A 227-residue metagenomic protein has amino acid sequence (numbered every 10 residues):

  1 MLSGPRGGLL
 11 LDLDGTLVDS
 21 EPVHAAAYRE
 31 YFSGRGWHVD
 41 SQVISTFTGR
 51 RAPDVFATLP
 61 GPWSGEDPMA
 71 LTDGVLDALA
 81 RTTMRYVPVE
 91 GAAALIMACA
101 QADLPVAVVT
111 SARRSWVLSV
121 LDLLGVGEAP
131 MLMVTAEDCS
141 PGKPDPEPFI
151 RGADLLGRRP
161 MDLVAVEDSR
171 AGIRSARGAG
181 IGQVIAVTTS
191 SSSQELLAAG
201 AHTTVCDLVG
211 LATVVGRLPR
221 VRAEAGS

Functional and structural regions predicted by a protein language model:
M1-R6, M97-A100, R113-S227: Asp-based, Mg2+/Mn2+-dependent phosphohydrolase catalytic module
L2-A102, R113, G127: N-terminal helical cap/lid subdomain that shapes the substrate entry/recognition surface in HAD-like hydrolases
L17, V106, Q183-V184: A short hydrophobic/small-residue beta-strand
D19-S20, F47, V108-V109, E167 (+1 more regions): Small/polar loops that bind or transfer phosphate-bearing groups
R29, W37, L76-L79, A107 (+4 more regions): Homeobox/homeodomain signature
E30, Q42-V43, L59, A70-L71 (+7 more regions): Residue-level detector of alpha-helical recognition elements and their boundaries
G34, Q42-T46, T58, T82 (+5 more regions): Short, flexible active-site loop motifs that bind/organize anionic cofactors or intermediates
P88, V109, P141: Residue-level marker of regulatory loop/turn positions in helix-turn-helix DNA-binding domains and in histidine
